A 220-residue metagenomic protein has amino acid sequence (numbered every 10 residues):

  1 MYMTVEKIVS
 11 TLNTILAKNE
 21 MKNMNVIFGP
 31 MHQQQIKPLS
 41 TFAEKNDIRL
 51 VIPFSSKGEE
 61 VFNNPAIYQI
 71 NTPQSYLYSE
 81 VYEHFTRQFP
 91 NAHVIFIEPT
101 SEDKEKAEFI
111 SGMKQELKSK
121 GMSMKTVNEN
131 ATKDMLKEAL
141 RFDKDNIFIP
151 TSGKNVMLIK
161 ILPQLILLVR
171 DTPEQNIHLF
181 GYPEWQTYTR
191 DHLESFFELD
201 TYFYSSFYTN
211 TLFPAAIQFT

Functional and structural regions predicted by a protein language model:
M1-V5, N64-A66, F96, E116-K133: Short beta-strand elements in bilobed, periplasmic/extracellular small-molecule ligand-binding domains
Y2-A17, Y78, N128-A139: Structural motif
E20-H32, R49-P53, H93-T100, D143-I159 (+1 more regions): Periplasmic-binding protein-like
K22, Q33, E83, R87-I95 (+2 more regions): Extended, charge-rich low-complexity interaction segments
F28-P90, E102-G112, Y188-T189: Extracytoplasmic ligand/sensor domains, especially the bilobed periplasmic-binding protein
Q33-L39, D134-R170: Hydrophobic alpha-helical
E60-Y68, T132-K137, W185-L199: Glycine-rich, charge-decorated loop segments at or immediately adjacent to ligand/cofactor-binding or catalytic sites
L162-T220: Extracellular/periplasmic periplasmic-binding protein-like sensory domains
